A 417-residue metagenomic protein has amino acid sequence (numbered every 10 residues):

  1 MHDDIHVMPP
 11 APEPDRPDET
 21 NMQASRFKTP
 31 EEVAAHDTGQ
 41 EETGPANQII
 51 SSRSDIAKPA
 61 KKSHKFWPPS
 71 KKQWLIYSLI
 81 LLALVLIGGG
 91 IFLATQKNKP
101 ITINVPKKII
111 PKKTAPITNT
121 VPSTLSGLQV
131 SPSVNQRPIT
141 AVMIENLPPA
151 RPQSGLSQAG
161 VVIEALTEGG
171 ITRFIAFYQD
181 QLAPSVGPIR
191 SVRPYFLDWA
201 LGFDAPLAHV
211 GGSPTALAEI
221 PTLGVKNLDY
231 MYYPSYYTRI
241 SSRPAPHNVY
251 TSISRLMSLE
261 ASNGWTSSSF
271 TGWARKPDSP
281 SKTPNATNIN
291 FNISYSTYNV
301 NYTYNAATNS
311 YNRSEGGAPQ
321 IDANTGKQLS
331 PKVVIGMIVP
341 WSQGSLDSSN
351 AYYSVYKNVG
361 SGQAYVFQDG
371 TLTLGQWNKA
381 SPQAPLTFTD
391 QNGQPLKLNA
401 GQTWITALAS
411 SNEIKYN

Functional and structural regions predicted by a protein language model:
M1-P68: N-terminal targeting leaders characterized by basic, low-complexity, disordered sequences that direct proteins
D3-I5, T20, E31, N47-Q48 (+9 more regions): Residue-level marker of intrinsically disordered, low-complexity segments enriched for small/polar residues
P14-M22, K28, V33-A35, Q40 (+7 more regions): Compositionally biased, low-complexity repeat tracts
E31, Q40, L81, Q96 (+3 more regions): Generic alpha-helical secondary structure signal
K58-W67, Q73, I103-V161, E168-N417: A surface/extracellular/periplasmic glyco- and lipid-processing/surface-interacting theme
F66-N104: Membrane-anchoring helices that localize proteins to membranes
